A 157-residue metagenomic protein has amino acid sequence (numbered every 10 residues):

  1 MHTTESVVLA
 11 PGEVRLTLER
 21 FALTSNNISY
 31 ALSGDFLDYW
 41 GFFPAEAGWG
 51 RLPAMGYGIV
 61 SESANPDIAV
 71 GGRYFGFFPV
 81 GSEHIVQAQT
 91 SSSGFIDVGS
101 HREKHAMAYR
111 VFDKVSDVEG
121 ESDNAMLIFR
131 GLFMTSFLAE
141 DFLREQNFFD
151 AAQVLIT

Functional and structural regions predicted by a protein language model:
M1-E5: Short glycine/threonine/proline-enriched tight-turn/helix- or strand-capping micro-motif at secondary-structure
V7-A22, D35-I85: Glycine-rich beta-strand-centered segment in the early N-terminal region that forms part of a ligand/cofactor-binding
I28-Y30, G71: Short, solvent-exposed secondary-structure boundary/capping segments
Y30-R51, D97-K114: Aromatic- and Gly/Pro-rich amphipathic surface segment
F77-A151: NAD(P)H dinucleotide-binding glycine-rich loop of Rossmann-like/cofactor-binding domains, especially the beta1-alpha1
L155-I156: Hydrophobic Val/Ile/Leu positions in short beta-strands of Rossmann-like dinucleotide-binding domains
